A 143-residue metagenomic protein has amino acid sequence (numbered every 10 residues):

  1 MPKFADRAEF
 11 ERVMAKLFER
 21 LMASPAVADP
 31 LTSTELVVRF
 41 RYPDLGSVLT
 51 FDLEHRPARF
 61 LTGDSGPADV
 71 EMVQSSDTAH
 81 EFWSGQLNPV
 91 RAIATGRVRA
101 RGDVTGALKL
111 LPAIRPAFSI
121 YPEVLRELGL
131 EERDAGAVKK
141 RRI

Functional and structural regions predicted by a protein language model:
M1-I143: Feature captures hydrophobic
